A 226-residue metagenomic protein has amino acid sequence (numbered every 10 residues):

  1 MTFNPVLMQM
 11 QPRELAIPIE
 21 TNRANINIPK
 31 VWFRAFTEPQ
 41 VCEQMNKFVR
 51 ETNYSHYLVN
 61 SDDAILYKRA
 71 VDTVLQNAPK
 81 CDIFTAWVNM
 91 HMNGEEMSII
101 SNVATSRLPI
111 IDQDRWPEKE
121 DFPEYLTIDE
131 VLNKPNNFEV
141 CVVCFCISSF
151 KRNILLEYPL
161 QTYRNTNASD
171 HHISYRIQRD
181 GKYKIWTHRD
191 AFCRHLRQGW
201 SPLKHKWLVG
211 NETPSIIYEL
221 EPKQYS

Functional and structural regions predicted by a protein language model:
M1-F33: N-proximal low-complexity "stem/linker" segments adjacent to membrane-targeting elements
I17-T21, E43-K47, T73, H172 (+1 more regions): Alpha-helical elements of Rossmann-like donor-binding domains used by nucleotide-donor carbohydrate transfer enzymes
F36-E51: Glycine-rich, basic loop-to-helix element that forms the pyrophosphate-binding segment of sugar-nucleotide handling
Y54, K80-I83, K182-Y183: Short, high-confidence coil segments that cap the C-terminus of an alpha-helix and link into the following beta-strand
Y54-I65: Short beta-strand-to-loop acidic/aromatic patch adjacent to the donor-nucleotide binding site
R69-V71: Acidic donor-diphosphate engagement hotspot in glycosyltransferases and nucleotidyltransferases that stabilizes
T73-P159: Conserved catalytic core of nucleotide-sugar-dependent glycosyltransferases
V142-C144, N153, L160-S226: C-terminal catalytic/acceptor-binding lobe
